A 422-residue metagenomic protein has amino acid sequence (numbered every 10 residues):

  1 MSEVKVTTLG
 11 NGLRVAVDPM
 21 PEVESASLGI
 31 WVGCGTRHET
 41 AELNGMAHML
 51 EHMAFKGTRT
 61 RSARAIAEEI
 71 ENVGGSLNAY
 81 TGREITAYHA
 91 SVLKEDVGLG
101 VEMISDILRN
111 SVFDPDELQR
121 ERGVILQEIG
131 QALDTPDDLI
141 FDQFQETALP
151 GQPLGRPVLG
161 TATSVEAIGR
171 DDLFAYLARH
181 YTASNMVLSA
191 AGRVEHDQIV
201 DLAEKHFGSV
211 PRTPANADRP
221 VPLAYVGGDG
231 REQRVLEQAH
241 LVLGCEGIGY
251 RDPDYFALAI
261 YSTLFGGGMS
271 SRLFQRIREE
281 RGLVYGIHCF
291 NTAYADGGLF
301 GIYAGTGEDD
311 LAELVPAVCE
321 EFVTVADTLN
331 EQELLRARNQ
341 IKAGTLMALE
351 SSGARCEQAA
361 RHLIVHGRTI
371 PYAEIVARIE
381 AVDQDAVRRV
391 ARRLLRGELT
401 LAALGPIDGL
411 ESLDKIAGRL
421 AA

Functional and structural regions predicted by a protein language model:
S2-V4, T8, A16-P19, A63-P222 (+6 more regions): Charge-rich, well-structured scaffold segments of protease-associated domains
G12, P19-I70, Y181, P253-F265 (+1 more regions): Active/ligand-binding-proximal structured segments within catalytic/core domains that scaffold catalytic residues
